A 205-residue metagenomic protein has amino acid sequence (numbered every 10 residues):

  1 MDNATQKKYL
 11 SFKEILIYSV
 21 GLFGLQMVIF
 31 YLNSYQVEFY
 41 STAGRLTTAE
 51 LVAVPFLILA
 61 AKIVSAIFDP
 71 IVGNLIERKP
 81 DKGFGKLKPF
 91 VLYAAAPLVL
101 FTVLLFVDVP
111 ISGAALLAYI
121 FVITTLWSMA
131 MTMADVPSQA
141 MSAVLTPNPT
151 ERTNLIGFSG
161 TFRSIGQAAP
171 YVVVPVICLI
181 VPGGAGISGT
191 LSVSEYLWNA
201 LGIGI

Functional and structural regions predicted by a protein language model:
D2-I205: Membrane-embedded alpha-helical bundles of multi-pass transporters/translocases, especially carrier/permease families
